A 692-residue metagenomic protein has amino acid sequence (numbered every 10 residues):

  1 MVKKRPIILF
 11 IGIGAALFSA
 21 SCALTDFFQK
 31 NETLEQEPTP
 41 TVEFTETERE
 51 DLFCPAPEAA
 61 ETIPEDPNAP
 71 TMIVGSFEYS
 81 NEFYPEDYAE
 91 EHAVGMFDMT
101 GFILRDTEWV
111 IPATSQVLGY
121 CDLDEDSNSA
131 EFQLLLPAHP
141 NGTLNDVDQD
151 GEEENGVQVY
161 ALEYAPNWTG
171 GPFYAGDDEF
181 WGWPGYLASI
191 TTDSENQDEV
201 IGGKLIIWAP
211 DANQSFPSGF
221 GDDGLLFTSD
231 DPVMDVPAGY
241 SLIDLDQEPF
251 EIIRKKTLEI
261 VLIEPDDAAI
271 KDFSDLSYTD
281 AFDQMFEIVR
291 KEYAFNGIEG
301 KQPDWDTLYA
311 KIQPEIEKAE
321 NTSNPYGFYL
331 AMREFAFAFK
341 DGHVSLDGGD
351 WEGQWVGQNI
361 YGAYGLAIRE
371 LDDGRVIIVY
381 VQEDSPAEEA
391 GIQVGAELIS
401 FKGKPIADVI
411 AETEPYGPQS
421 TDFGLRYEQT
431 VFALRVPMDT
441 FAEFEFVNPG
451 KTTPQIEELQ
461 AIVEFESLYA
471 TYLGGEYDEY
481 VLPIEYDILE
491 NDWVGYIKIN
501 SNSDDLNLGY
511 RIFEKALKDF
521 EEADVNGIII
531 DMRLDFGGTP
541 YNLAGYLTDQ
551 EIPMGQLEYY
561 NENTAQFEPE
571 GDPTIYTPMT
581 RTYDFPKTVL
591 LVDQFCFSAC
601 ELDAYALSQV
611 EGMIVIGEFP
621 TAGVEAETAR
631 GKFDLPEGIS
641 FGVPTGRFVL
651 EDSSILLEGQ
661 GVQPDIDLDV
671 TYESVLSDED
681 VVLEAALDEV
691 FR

Functional and structural regions predicted by a protein language model:
M1-A56, T62, V481, F520 (+1 more regions): Intrinsically disordered, low-complexity Ser/Thr/Pro-rich tracts
A23-T25, V42-V394, I399-S400, P405 (+5 more regions): Terminal targeting/pro-maturation regions of precursor/exported proteins
D66, T71, G75-G101, D106-E108 (+4 more regions): Cleft-lining beta-strand/loop regions that shape enzyme active-site pockets
M285, F335, A387, G395 (+7 more regions): Terminal peptide-recognition signature
E320-N324, V394-E443, E514-K518, G623-E625 (+1 more regions): PDZ domains, with a preference for the canonical peptide-binding region formed by the helix
E389-S420, I529, L607, V615-G617 (+2 more regions): Conserved PDZ fold ligand-binding element
V615-E658: BRCT (BRCA1 C-terminal) domain core and associated BRCT-interaction motifs
V662-R692: Low-complexity, Gly/Ser/Thr/Pro-rich intrinsically disordered linker/tail segments
